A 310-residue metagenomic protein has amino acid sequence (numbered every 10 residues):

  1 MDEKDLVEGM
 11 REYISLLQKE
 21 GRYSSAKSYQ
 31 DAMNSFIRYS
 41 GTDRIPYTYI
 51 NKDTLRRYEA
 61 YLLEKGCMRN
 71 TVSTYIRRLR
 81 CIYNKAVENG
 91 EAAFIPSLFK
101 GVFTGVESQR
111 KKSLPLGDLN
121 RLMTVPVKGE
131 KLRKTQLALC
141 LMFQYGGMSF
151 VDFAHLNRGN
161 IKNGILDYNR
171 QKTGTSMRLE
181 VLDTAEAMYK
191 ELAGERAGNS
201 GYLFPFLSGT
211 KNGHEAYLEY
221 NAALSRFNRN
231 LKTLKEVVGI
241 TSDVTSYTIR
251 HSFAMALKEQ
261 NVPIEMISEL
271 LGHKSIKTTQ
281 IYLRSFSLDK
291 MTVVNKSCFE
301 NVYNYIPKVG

Functional and structural regions predicted by a protein language model:
M1-E3: N-terminal helical hairpins
R11-S24, M33-R110, V125: N-terminal core-binding DNA-recognition domain of tyrosine recombinases/integrases
N84-A92, M142-N163: Short, charged phosphate-coordinating catalytic segments
L98-F150, A154: Basic, Lys/Arg- and aromatic-enriched nucleic-acid-binding interface segment
S113, R170-G174, L271-K296: Catalytic-site neighborhood detector that most strongly recognizes the C-terminal catalytic loop/helix of tyrosine
H155-E191: Conserved tyrosine-mediated DNA breakage-rejoining catalytic core shared by Y-recombinases
G198, F206-H214, S297-G310: C-terminal secondary-structure termini that scaffold catalytic or DNA-interacting sites
N228-E269: Short, basic (Lys/Arg/His-rich) helix/loop patches that form interaction surfaces in the mid-to-C-terminal regions
